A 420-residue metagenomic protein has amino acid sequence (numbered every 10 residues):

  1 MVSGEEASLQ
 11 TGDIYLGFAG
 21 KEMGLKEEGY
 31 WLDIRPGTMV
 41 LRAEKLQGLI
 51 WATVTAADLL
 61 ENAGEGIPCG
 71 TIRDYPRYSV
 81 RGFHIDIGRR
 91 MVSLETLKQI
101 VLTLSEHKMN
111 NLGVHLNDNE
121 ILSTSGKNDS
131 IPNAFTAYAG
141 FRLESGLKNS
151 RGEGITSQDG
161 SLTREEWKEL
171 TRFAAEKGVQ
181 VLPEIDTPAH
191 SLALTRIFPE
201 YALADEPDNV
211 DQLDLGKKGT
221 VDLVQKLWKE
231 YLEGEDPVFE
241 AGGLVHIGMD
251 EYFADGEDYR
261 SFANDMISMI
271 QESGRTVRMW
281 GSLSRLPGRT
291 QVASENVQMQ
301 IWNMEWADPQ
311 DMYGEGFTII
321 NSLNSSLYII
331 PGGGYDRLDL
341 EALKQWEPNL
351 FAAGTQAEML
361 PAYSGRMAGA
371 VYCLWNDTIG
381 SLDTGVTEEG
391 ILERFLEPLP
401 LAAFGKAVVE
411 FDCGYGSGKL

Functional and structural regions predicted by a protein language model:
M1-R77, A403, A407-V409: Contiguous, structured surface segment used for ligand recognition
K45, F83, L104, V181 (+5 more regions): Conserved, mostly hydrophobic/aromatic
R81-I85, L112-V114, V181-I185, V245-I247 (+4 more regions): Hydrophobic faces of well-ordered beta-strands that scaffold small-molecule active sites in alpha/beta enzyme cores
G82-T96, E106, V210-T220, D383-E388: Active-site mouth loops of central-metabolism enzymes
K98-N119: Catalytic domains of carbohydrate-active enzymes, especially glycoside hydrolases
D118-E176, S191-D222, E233, H246: Aromatic- and acidic-residue-enriched carbohydrate-binding clefts of CAZyme catalytic domains
L194, P199-Q298, W302-G316: Active-site neighborhood of glycoside hydrolase catalytic domains
Q291-V297, M304-L420: Flexible, acidic glycine-rich loops studded with aromatic residues
